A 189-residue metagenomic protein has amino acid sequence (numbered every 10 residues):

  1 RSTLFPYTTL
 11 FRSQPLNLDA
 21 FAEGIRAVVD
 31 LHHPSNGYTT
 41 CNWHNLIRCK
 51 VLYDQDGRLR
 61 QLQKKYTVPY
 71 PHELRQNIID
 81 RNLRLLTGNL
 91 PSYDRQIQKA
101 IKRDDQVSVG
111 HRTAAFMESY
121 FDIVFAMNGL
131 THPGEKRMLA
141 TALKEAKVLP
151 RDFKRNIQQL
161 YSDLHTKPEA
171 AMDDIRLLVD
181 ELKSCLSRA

Functional and structural regions predicted by a protein language model:
L4-P6, F11-I101: Conserved NTP/Mg2+-binding pocket subregion across the NTase superfamily
R58-A189: Conserved nucleotidyltransferase catalytic core and NTase-mimicking acidic/glycine-rich helix/loop elements in nucleic
